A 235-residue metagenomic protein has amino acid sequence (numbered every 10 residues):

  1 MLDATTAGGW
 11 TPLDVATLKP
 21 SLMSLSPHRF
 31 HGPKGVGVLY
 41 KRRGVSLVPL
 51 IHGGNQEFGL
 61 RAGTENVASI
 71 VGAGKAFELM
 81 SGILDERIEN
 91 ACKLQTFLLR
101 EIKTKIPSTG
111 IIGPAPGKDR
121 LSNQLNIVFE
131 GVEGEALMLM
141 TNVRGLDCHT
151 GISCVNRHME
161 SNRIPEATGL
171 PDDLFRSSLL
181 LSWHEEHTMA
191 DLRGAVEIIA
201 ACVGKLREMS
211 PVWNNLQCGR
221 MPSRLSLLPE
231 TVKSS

Functional and structural regions predicted by a protein language model:
M1-S235: Pyridoxal 5′-phosphate
